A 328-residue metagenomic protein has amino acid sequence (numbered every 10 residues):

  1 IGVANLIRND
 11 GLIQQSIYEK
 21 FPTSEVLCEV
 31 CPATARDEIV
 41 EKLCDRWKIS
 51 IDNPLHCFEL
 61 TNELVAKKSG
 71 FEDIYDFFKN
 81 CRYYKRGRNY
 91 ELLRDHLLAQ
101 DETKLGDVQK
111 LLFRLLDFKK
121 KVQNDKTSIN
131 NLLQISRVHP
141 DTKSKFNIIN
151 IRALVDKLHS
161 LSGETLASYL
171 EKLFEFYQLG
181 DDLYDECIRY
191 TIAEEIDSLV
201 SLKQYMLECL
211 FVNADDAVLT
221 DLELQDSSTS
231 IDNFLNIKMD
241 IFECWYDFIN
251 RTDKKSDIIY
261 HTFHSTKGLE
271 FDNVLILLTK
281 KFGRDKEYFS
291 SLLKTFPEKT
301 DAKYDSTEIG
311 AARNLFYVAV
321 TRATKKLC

Functional and structural regions predicted by a protein language model:
I1-C328: The feature marks helicase ATPase cores and/or their adjacent C-terminal helical subdomains in SF1/SF2/AAA+ helicases
